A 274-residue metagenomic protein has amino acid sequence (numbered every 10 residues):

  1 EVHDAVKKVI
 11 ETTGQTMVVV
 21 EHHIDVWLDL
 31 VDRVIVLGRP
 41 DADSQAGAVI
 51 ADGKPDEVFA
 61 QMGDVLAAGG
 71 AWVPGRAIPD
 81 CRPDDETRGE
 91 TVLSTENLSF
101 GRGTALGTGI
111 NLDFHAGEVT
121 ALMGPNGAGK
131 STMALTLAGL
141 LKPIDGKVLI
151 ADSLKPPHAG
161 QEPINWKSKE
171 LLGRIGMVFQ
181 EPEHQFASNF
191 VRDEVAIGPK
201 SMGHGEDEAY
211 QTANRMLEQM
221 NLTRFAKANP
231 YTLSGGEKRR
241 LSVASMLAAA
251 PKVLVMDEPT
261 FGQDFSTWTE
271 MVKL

Functional and structural regions predicted by a protein language model:
E21-H22: H-loop/switch region of ABC-family ATPase nucleotide-binding domains
P40-G70: Conserved beta-strand-loop-alpha-helix hinge in the C-terminal portion of ABC ATPase nucleotide-binding domains
M123-P125: The feature captures the beta-strand-to-loop junction immediately N-terminal to the Walker
A138: Helix-to-loop junction immediately C-terminal to a conserved catalytic motif
D207-F225: Conserved ABC ATPase "signature" region
N229-L233, E237: Conserved ABC ATPase signature
L254-D257: Catalytic Walker B motif of ABC-type/P-loop ATPase nucleotide-binding domains
